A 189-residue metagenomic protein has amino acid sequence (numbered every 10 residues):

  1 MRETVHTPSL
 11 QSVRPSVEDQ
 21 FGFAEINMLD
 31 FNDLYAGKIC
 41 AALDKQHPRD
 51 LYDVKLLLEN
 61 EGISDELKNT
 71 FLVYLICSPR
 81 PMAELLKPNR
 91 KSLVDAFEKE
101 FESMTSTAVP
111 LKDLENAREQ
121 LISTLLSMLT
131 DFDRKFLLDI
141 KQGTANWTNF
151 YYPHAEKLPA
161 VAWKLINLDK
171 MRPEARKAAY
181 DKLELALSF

Functional and structural regions predicted by a protein language model:
M1-F189: Structured mid-to-C-terminal alpha-helical surface segments
